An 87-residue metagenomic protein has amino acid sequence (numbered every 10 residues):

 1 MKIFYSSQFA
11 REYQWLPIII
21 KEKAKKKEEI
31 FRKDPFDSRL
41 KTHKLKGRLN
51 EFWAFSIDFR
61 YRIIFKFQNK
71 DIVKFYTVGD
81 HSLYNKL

Functional and structural regions predicted by a protein language model:
M1-K27: Arg/Lys-rich, positively charged N-terminal/basic patches that mediate binding to nucleic acids
K2-I3, S38, Y76: Residues that recognize and position ribonucleotide moieties
S7, W15, I19, I57-R62 (+1 more regions): Enriched for short, Lys/Arg-rich terminal
R11, I30, L83: Active-site micro-motifs of SAM-dependent methyltransferase domains
R11, P35, K74: Short, flexible active-site loop motifs that bind/organize anionic cofactors or intermediates
I30-F55: A short, surface-exposed loop/turn module that caps and links secondary-structure elements
